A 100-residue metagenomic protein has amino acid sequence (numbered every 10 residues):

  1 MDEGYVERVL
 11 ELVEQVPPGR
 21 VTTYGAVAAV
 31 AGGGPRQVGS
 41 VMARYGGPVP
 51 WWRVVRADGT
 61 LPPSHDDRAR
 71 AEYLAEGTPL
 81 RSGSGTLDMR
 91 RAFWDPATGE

Functional and structural regions predicted by a protein language model:
M1-E100: Nucleic acid-binding interface residues in structured DNA/RNA-binding domains, emphasizing the DNA-engaging scaffolds
